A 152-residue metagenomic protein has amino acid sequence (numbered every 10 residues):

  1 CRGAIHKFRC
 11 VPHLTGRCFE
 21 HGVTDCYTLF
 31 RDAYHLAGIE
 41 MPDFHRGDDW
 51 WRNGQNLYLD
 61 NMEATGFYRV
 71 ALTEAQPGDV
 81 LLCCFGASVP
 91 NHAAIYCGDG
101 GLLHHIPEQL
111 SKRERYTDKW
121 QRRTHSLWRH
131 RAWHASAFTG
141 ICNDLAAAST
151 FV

Functional and structural regions predicted by a protein language model:
C1-C10: Short, structured interface segments
R2, S111-R113, S136: Short, well-ordered, mixed-charge alpha-helical segments that flank or form enzyme active sites
F8, R46-S111, T117, F151: ...with weaker cross-activation on analogous glycine-rich loops/strands in unrelated enzymes
V11-L14, L29-D32, W128-V152: Long, low-complexity intrinsically disordered regions
C18-A37: Active-site nucleophilic cysteine motif
E40: Extracytoplasmic copper-binding redox domains, predominantly the cupredoxin/blue-copper superfamily
D118-R123: Flexible glycine-rich active-site/ligand-binding loops centered on an Asp-His dyad
